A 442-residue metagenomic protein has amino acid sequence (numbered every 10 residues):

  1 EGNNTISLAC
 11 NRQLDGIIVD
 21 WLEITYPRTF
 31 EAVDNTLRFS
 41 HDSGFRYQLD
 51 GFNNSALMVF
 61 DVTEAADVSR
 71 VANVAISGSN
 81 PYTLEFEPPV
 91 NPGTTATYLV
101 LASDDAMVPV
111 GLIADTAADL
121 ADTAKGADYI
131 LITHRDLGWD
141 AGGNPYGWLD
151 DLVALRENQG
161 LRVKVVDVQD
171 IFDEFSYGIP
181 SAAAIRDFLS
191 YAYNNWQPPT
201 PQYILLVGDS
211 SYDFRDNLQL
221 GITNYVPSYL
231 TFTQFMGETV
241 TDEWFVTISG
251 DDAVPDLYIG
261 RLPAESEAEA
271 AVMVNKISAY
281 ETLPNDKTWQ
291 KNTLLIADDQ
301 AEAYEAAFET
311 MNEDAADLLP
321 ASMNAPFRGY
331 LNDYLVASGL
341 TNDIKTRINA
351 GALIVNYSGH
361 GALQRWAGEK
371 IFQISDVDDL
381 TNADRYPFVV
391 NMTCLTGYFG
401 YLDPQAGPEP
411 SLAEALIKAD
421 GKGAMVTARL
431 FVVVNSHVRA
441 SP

Functional and structural regions predicted by a protein language model:
E1-P442: Cysteine-dependent hydrolase recognition
